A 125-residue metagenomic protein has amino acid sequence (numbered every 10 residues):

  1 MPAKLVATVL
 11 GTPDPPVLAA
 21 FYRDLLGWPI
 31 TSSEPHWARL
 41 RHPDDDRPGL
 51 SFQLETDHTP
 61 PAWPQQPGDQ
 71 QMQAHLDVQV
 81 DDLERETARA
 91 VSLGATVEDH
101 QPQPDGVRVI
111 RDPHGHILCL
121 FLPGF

Functional and structural regions predicted by a protein language model:
P2-V6, W28-H75, T87-P113, P123-F125: Vicinal oxygen chelate
V9-G11, D77-Q79: Short hydrophobic/aromatic beta-strand micro-patches that form the beta-sheet surface supporting nucleotide- or nucleic
D14-P29, A90-S92: Amphipathic alpha-helical segments
